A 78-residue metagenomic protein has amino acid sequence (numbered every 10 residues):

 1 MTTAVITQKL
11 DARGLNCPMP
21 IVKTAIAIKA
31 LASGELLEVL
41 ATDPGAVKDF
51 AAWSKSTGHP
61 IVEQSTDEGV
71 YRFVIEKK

Functional and structural regions predicted by a protein language model:
M1-T2, K29, E63-S65: Short secondary-structure boundary/capping segments
T2-V5, G34: Signature of N-terminal electron-transfer/Fe-S-associated modules in redox systems
I6-R13, E38: Short amphipathic
D11, L40, V74-E76: Generic structural detector for well-ordered beta-strands
L15-P60: Amphipathic, hydrophobic secondary-structure cores in small proteins
A51-K78: C-terminal structural segments of small proteins and small subunits
